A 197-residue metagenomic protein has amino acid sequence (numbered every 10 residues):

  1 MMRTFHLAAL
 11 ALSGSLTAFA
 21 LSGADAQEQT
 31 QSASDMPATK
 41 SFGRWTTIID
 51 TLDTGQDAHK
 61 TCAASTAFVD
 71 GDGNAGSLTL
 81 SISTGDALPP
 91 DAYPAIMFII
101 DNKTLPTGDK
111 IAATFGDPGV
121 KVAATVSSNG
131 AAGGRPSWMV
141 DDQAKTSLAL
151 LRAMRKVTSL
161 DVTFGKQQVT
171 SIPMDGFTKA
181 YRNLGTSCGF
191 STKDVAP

Functional and structural regions predicted by a protein language model:
M1-F5: Positively charged n-region of N-terminal signal peptides that target proteins for export
A8-A18: Bacterial N-terminal signal peptides
A24-P197: A generic "folded-domain core" signal
